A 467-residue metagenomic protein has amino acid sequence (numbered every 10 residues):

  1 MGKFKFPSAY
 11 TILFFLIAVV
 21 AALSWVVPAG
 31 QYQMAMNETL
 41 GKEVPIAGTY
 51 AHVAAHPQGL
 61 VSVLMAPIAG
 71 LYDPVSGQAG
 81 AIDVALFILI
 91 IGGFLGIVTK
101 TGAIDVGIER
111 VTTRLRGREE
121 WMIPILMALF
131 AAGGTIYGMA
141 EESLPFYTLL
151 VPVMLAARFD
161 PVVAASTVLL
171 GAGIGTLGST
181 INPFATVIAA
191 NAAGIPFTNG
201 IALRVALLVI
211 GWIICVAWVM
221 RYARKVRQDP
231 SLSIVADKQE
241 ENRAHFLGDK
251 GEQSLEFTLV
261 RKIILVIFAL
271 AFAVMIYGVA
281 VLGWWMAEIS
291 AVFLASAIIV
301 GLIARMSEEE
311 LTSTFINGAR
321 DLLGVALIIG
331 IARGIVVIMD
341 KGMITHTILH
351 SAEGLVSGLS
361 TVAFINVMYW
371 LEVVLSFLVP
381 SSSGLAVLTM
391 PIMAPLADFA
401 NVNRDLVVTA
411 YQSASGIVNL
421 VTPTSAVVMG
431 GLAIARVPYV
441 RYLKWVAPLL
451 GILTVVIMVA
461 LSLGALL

Functional and structural regions predicted by a protein language model:
M1-F6, Y10, Q33-K42, A202-T314 (+2 more regions): Long, contiguous bundles of hydrophobic transmembrane helices that form the permeation core of multi-pass
G2-I17, V153-S166, R261-I264, I316-V325 (+1 more regions): Alpha-helical transmembrane segments and their helix-start/interface "positive-inside/aromatic belt" motifs in integral
P7, V356-L467: C-terminal transmembrane helix pair
A9-Y10, F14-A18, E43-V106, W284-T347: Core transmembrane alpha-helical segments of multi-pass membrane transporters/permeases
Y10-P28, I88-G96, L129-G133, G175 (+6 more regions): Hydrophobic core segments of alpha-helical transmembrane domains in multi-pass membrane transport and ion-translocation
A85-I88, E119-G134, F159-L177, V209 (+2 more regions): Alpha-helical transmembrane segments of multi-pass membrane proteins
I88-I90, R118-L149, I329-M339, L355-P395 (+1 more regions): Hydrophobic alpha-helical transmembrane segments of multi-pass integral membrane proteins, predominantly secondary
E109, E141-V153, P183-A192, S383-L396 (+1 more regions): Re-entrant/interfacial helical elements at transmembrane boundaries that shape and gate the permeation pathway
